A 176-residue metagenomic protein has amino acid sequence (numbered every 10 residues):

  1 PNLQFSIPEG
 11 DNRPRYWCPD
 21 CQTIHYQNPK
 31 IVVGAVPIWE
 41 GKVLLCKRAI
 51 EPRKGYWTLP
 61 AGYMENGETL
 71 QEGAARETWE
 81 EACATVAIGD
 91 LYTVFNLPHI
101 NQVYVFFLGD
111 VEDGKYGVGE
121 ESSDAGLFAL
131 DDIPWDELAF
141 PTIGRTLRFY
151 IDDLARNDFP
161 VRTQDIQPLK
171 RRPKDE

Functional and structural regions predicted by a protein language model:
P1-A35: Acidic, metal-coordinating catalytic segment for phosphate/diphosphate chemistry, firing primarily on the Nudix
R13, N28-V32, I38-E40, P52-K54 (+2 more regions): Short connector loops at helix/strand junctions that flank enzyme active sites, especially segments positioning acidic
R15, V36, L45, F106-L108 (+1 more regions): Conserved hydrophobic/aromatic beta-strand scaffold that supports enzyme active sites
D20, R48, A61, G109 (+1 more regions): Active-site donor-binding loop signature of nucleotide-sugar glycosyltransferases
T23, G41-K42, A84, D131: Well-ordered beta-strand scaffold positions
I38-E80: Conserved Nudix-box catalytic region and its N-terminal flanking loop in Nudix hydrolases and closely related
M64-F149, D153, N157-F159, P173-E176: Unchanged
N157-L169: Short, flexible loop/turn segments with low-complexity composition
